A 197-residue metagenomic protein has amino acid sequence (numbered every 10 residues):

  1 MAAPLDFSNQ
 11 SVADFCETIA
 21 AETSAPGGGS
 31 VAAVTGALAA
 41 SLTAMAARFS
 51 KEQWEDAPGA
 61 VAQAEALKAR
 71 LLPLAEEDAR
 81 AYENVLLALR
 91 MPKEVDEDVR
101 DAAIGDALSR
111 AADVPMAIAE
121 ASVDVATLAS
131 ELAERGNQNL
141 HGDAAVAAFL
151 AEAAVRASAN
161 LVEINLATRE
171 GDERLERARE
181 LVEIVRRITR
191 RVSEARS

Functional and structural regions predicted by a protein language model:
A2-Q10, M45, L128, N165-A167 (+1 more regions): Polytopic transmembrane helical bundles with strong interfacial aromatic enrichment
F7-P26: Short, hydrophobic/aliphatic alpha-helical segments
A21-A44, N139-A157: Conserved phosphate/anionic-ligand binding catalytic regions in large, soluble enzymes, centered on
V31-L38, A60, L67-L74, A111-A121 (+2 more regions): Amphipathic alpha-helix face/heptad-repeat signature
E52-E55, L132-L140, I164-E176: Inter-helical turn/loop segments and adjacent helix faces that build the functional surface of alpha-helical bundle
E52-M91: A structural-propensity feature for long, helix-poor, extended segments
D78, Y82-S158, N165: Amphipathic alpha-helical interface segments
S158-R169, R174-S197: C-terminal auxiliary extensions adjacent to catalytic cores
